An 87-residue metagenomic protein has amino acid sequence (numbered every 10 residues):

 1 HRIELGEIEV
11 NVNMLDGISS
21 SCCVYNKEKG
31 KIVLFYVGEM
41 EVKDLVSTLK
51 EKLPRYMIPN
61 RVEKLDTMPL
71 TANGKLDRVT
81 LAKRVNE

Functional and structural regions predicted by a protein language model:
H1-E87: AMP-dependent adenylate-forming
